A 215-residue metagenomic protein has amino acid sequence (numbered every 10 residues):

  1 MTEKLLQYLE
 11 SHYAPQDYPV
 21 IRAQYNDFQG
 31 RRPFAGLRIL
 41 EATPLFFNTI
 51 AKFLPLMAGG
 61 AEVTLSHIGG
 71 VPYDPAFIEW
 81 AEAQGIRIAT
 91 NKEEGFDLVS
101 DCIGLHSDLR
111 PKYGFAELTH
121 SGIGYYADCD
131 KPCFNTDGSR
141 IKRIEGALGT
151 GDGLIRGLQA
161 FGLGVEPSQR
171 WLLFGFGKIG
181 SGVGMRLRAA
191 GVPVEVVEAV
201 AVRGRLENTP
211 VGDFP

Functional and structural regions predicted by a protein language model:
M1-F34, L65-Q169: Glycine/serine-rich phosphate-binding loop and adjoining beta1-alpha1 elements at the start of nucleotide-handling
P33, L37-L40, L54, A61: N-terminal glycine-rich phosphate-binding loop for ADP-containing cofactors
A35-T49, L158, G162-R188: Glycine-rich adenosine-cofactor-binding loop
L45-A61: Histidine-anchored nucleotide/phosphate-binding helix
V63-F77, F174, R188-E207: NAD(P)-binding Rossmann-fold cofactor-contacting core
I86-G95, P193-F214: Short acidic low-complexity segments
C102-H106, T150, R170, G175 (+2 more regions): Anaerobic metallocofactor- and corrinoid-dependent redox/one-carbon enzyme cores, especially those from methanogenesis
